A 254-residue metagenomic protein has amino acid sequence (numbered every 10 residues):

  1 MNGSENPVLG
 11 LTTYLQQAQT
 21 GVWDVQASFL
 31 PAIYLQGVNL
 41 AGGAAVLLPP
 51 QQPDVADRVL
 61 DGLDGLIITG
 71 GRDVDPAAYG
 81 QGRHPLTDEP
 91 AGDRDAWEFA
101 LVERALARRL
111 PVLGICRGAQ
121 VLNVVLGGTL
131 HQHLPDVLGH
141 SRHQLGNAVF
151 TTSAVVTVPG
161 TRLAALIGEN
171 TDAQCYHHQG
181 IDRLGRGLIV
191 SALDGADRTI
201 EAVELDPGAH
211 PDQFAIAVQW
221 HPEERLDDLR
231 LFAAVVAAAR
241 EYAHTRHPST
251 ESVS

Functional and structural regions predicted by a protein language model:
M1-L113, V124-L126, H131, P135-L166 (+3 more regions): N-terminal beta1-alpha1 cap of cysteine-dependent amidohydrolase-like domains
C116: Conserved G/P- and acidic residue-centered "switch" motifs that form tight phosphate/ATP-binding loops in soluble
A119-V121: Hydrophobic, aromatic-enriched interface-forming segments
I216-W220: Active-site-proximal beta-strand elements of phosphoester/diester hydrolases
